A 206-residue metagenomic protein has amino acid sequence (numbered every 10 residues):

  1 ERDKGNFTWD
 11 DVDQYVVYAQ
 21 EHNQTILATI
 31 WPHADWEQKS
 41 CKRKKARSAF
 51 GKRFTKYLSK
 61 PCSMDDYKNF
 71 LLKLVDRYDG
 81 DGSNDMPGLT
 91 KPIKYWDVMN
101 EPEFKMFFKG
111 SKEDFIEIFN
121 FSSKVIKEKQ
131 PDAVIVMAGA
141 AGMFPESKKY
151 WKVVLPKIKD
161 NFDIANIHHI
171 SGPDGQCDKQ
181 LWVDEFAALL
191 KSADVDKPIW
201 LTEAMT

Functional and structural regions predicted by a protein language model:
E1-F162, N166-G172, V195: Substrate-binding cleft and catalytic face of glycoside hydrolase catalytic domains, especially the flexible beta-alpha
I164, I170-T206: Catalytic-core region of carbohydrate-active enzymes that cleave or remodel glycosidic bonds
